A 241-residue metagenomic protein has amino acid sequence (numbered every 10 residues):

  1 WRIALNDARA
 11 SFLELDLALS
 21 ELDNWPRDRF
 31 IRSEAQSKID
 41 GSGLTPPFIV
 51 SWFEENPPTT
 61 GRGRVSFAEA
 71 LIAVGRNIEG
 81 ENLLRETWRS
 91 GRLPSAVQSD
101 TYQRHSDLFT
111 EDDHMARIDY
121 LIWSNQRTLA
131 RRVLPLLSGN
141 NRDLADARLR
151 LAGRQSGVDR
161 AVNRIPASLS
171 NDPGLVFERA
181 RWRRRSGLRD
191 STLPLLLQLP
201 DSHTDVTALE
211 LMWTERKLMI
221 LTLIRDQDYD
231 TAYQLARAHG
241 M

Functional and structural regions predicted by a protein language model:
W1-M241: Alpha-helical solenoid repeat scaffolds
